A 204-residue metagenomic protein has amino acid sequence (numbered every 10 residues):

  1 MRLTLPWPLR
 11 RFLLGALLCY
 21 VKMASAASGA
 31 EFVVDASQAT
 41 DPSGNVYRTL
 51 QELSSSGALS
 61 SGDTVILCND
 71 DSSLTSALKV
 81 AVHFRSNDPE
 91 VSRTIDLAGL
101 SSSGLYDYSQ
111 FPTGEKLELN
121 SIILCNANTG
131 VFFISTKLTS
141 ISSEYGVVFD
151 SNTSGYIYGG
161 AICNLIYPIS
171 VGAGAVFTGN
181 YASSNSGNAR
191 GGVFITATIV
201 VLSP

Functional and structural regions predicted by a protein language model:
M1-L13: Bacterial N-terminal signal peptides that target proteins for export
R11-K22: Bacterial N-terminal signal peptides
A24-A30: Boundary at the C-terminal end of the N-terminal hydrophobic targeting segment
E31-I66, S73-L74: Acidic Gly/Asp/Thr-rich repetitive segments characteristic of extracellular carbohydrate-active and adhesion proteins
S60, S72-R85, T94-T139, G155 (+2 more regions): Extracellular beta-strand-rich solenoid/capping regions of secreted or surface-exposed proteins that bind or remodel
E115-N126, L138-T153, S170-S183, V200-P204: Right-handed parallel beta-helix
I162, A175-F177, V193-F194: Hydrophobic strand positions within the blades of repeat-based beta-sheet folds
